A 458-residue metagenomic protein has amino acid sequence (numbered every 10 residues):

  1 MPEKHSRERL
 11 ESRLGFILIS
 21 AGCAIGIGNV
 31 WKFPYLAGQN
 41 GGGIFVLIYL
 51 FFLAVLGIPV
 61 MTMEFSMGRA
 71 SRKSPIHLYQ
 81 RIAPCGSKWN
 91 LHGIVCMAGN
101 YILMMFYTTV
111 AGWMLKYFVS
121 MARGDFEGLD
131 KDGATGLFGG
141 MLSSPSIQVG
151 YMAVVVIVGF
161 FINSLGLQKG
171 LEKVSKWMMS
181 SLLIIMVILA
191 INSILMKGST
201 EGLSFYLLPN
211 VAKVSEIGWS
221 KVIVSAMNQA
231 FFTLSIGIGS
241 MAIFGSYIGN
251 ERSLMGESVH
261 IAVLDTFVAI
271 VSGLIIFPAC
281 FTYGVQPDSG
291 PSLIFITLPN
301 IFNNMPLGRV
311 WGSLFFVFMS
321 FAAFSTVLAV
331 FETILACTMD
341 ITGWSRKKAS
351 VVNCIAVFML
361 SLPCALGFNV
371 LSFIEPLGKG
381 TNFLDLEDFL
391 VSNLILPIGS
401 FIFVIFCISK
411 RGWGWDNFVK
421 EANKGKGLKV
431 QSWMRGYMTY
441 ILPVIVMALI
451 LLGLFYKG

Functional and structural regions predicted by a protein language model:
M1-W31, V60-F65, R69-I82, G86-L91 (+2 more regions): Membrane-interface "cap" regions at the ends of multi-pass membrane proteins
P2-S6, L10, E172, K176-F324 (+2 more regions): Membrane-embedded translocation segments of transport machinery
K4-R7, Y35-N40, A70-V95, T108-Q168 (+5 more regions): Inter-helical loop and helix-membrane interface segments of multi-pass membrane transporters/permeases
R9, G15-I17, C23, V149-G150 (+5 more regions): Loop-to-transmembrane helix boundary motifs in multi-pass membrane proteins
R9-S20, F45-I48, S87-Y101, V149-A153 (+6 more regions): Select transmembrane alpha-helical segments in multipass membrane proteins
L14-F52, G239-G245, M255-V259, V263-L264 (+1 more regions): Transmembrane helix-boundary motif of multi-pass solute transporters/channels
F324-A329, S350-F368, D385-K420: Hydrophobic alpha-helical segments of multi-pass membrane transport proteins
P376, G380-I405, G427-G458: A generic transmembrane alpha-helix motif of multi-pass inner-membrane proteins
